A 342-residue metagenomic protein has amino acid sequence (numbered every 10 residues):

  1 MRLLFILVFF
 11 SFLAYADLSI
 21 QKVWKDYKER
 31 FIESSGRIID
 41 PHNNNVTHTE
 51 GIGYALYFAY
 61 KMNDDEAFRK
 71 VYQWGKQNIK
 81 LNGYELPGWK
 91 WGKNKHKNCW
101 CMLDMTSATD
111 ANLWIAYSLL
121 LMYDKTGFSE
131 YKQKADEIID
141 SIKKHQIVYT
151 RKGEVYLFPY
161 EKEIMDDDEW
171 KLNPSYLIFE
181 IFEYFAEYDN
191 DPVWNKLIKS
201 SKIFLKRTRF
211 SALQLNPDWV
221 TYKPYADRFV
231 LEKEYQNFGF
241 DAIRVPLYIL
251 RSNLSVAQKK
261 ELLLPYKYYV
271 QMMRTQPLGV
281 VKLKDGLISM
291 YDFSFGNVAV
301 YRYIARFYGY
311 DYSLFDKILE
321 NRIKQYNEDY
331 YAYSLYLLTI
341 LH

Functional and structural regions predicted by a protein language model:
L3-F12: Sec-dependent N-terminal signal peptides
A14-A16: Boundary at the C-terminal end of the N-terminal hydrophobic targeting segment
L18-K22, V46-T49, G88, T109-D110 (+3 more regions): Extended ligand-binding clefts on enzyme/binding-domain cores
L18-N112, Y266, F307-D311, I323-K324 (+2 more regions): N-terminal carbohydrate-binding/catalytic regions of secreted carbohydrate-active enzymes
L56-N63, W114-D124, E180-E187, L247-R251 (+1 more regions): Short glycine/serine- and small hydrophobic-enriched flexible loop segments
W100-Y131: Surface-exposed, polar helix/loop patches in the mature regions of secreted/periplasmic/lumenal proteins that form
